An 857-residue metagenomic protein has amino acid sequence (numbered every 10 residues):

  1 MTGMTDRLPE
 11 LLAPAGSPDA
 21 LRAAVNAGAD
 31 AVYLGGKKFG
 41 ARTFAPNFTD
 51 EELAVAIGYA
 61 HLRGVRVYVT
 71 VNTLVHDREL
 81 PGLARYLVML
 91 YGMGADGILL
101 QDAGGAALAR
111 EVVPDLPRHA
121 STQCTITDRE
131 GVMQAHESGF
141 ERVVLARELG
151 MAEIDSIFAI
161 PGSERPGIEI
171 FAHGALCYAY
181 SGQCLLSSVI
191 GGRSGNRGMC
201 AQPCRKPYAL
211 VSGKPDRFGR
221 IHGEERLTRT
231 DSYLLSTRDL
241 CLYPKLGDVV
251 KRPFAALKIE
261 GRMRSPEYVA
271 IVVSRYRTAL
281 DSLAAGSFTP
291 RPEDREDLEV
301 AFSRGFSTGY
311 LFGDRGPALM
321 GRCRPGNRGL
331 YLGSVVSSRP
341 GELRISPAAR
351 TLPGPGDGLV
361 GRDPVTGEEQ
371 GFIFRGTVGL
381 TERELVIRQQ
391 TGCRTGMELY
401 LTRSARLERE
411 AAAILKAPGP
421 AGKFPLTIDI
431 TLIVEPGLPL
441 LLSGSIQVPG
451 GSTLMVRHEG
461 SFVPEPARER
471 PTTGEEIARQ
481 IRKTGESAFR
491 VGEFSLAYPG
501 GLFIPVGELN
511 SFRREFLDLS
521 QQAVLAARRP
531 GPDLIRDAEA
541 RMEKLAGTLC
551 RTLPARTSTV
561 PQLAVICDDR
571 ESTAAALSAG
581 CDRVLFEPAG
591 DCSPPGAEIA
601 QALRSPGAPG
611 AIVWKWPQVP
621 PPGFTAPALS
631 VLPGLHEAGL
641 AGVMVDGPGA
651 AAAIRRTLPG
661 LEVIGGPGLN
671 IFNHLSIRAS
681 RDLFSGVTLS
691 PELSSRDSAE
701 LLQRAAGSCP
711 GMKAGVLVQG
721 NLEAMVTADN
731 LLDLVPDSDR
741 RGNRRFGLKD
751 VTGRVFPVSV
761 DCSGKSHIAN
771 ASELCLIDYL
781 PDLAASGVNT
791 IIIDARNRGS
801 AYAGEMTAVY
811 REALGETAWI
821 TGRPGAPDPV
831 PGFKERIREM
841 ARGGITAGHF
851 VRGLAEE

Functional and structural regions predicted by a protein language model:
T2-I126, E130, L149-A256, M263-E398 (+2 more regions): Active-site pocket-lining/capping segments in soluble small-molecule metabolic enzymes
E141: Long, basic N-terminal domains or extensions that often function in RNA/ssDNA interaction or organelle/cellular
V144, E148: Active-site loop and adjoining helix of the penicillin-binding protein/serine DD-peptidase-beta-lactamase fold
